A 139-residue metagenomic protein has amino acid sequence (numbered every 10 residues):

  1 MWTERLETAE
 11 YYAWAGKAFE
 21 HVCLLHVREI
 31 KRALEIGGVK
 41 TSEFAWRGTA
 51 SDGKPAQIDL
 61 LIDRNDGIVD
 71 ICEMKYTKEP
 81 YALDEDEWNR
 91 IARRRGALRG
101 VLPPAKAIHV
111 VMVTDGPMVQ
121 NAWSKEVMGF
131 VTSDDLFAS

Functional and structural regions predicted by a protein language model:
M1-S139: A cross-kingdom feature that marks ATP-driven nucleic-acid transaction machinery
